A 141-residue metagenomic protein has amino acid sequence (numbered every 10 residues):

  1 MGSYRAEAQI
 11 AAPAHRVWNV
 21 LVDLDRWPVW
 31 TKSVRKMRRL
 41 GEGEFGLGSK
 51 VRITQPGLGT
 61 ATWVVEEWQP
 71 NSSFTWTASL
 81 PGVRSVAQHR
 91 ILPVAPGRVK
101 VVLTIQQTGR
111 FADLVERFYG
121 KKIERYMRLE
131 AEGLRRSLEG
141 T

Functional and structural regions predicted by a protein language model:
M1-A8, R125-R128, E132, G140-T141: Hydrophobic-ligand-binding modules of eukaryotic lipid transfer/binding families
M1-E42: Hydrophobic ligand-binding cavity/cleft-lining segments
Q9-P13, T54-P56, L92, T104-T108: Solvent-exposed residues in well-ordered beta-strands and their adjoining turns, especially edge/terminal strands
N19-V29, G120, E132, R136-E139: Short, intrinsically disordered, mixed-charge
V22, P28, E66-Q69, L92: Alpha-helix boundary recognition
R38-V86, P96-R98, E132-T141: Glycine-rich portal/gate segments that line the openings of hydrophobic small-molecule binding cavities
T77-L129, L134-R136: Beta-strand/loop substructures that line and gate deep hydrophobic ligand-binding cavities in soluble
